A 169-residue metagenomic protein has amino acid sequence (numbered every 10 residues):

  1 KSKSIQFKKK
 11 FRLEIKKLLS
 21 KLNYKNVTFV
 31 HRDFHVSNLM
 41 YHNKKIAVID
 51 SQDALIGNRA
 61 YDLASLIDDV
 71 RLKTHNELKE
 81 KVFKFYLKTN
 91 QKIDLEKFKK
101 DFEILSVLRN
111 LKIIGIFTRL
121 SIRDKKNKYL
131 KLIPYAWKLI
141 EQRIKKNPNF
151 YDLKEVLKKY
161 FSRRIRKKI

Functional and structural regions predicted by a protein language model:
K1-H31, M40-H42, A47-V48, D69 (+2 more regions): ATP-dependent phospho-/nucleotidyl transfer catalytic cores
I5-K10, S37, E80-V82, K125-L139: Short alpha-helical "patches" and their helix-cap loops
F34: Hydrophobic HxD+1 residue recognition
L39, I56-N58: Conserved protein kinase catalytic core
D50-A54: Activation of the activation-loop gatekeeper triad in protein kinase-fold domains
R59-I93, V107-D124, A136-R143: Active-site activation/catalytic loop segments of kinase-like enzymes and analogous catalytic loops in related
L95-S106: All-alpha amphipathic helical-bundle segments outside canonical DNA-binding/catalytic cores that form hydrophobic
G115-I169: ATP/Mg2+ or Mg2+-diphosphate-binding catalytic cores that bind nucleotide phosphates or diphosphates via glycine-rich
